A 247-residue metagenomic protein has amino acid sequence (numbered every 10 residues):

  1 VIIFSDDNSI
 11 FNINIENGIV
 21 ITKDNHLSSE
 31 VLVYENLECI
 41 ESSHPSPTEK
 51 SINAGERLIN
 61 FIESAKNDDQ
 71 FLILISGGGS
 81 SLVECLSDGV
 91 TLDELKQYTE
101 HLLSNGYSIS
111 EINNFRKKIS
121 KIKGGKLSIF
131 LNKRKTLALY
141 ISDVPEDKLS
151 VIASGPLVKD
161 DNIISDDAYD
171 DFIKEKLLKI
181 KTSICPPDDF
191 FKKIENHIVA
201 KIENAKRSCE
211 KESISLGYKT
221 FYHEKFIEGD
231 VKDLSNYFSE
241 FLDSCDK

Functional and structural regions predicted by a protein language model:
V1-K247: N-terminal loops that bind phosphate or other acidic moieties and the adjacent beta-alpha structural core
